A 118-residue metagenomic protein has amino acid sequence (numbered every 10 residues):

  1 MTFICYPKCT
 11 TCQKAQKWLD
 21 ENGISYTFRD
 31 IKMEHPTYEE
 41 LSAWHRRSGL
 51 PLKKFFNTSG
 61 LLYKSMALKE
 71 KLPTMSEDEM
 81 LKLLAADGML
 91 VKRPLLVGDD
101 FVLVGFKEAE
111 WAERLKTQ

Functional and structural regions predicted by a protein language model:
M1-N22, Y26-I31: Local sequence-structure signature of Cys/Sec-based thiol-disulfide redox active-site neighborhoods
M33-Q118: Thiol/selenol-based redox catalytic cores and closely related redox-interacting motifs
